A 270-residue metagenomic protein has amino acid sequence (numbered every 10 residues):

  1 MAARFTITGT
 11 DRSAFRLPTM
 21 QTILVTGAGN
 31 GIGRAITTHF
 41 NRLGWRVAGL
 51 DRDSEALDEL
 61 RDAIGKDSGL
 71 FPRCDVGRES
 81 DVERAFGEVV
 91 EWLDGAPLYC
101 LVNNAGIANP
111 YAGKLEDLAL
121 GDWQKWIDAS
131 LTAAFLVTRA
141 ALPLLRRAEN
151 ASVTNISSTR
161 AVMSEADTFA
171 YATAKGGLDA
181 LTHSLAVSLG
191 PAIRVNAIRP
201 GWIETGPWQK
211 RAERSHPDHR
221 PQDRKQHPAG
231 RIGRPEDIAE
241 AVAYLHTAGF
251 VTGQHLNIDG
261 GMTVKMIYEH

Functional and structural regions predicted by a protein language model:
R4-S13, A112, F250-H270: Short C-terminal tail/terminal secondary-structure segment of NAD(P)H-dependent dehydrogenase/reductase domains
G29-G31: Conserved glycine-rich cofactor-binding loop
Y111-L115, A119-Q124, D223: Substrate-binding pocket helix/loop in short-chain dehydrogenase/reductase
T138, A174, T182: Active-site helix of classical SDR
P143, A186-P191: Alpha-helical segment proximal to the catalytic Tyr-Lys
S158: Residue(s) in the substrate-gating loop at a strand-loop-helix junction that position the organic substrate next
R231-I258, T263: C-terminal substrate-recognition "lid" of short-chain dehydrogenase/reductases
